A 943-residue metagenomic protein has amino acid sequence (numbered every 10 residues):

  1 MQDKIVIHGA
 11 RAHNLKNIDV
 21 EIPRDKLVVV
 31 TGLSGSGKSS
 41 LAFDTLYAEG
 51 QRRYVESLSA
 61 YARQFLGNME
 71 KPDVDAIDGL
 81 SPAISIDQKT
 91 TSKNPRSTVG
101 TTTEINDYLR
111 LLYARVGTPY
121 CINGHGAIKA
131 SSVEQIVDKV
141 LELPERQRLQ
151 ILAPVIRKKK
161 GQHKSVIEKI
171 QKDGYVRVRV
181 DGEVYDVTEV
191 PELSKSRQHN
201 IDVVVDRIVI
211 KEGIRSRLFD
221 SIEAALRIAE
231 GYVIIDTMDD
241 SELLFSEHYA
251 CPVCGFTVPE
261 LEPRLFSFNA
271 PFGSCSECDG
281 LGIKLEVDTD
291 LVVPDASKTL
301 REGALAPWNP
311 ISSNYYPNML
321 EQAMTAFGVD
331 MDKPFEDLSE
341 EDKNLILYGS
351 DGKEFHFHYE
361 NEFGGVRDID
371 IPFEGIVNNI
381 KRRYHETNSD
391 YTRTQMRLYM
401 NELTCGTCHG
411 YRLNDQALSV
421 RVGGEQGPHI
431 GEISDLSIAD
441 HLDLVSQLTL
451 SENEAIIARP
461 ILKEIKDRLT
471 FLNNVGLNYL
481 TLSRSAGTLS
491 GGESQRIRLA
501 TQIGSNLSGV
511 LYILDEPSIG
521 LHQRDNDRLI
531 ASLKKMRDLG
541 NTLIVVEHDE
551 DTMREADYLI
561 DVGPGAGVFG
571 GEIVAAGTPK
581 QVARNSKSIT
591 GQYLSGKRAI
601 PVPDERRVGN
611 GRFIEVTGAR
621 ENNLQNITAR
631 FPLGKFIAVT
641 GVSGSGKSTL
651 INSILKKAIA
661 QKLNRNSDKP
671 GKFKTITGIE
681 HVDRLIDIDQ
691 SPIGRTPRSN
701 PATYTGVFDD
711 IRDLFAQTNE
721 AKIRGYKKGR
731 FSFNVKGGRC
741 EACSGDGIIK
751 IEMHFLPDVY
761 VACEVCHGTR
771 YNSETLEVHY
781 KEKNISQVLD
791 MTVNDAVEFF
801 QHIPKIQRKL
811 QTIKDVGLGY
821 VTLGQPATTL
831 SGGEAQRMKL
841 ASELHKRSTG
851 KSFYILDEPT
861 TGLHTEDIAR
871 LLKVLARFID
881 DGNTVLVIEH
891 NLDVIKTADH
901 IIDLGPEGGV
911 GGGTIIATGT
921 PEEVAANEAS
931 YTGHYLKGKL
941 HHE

Functional and structural regions predicted by a protein language model:
M1-E943: Conserved phosphate-binding elements of NTP-dependent enzyme cores
